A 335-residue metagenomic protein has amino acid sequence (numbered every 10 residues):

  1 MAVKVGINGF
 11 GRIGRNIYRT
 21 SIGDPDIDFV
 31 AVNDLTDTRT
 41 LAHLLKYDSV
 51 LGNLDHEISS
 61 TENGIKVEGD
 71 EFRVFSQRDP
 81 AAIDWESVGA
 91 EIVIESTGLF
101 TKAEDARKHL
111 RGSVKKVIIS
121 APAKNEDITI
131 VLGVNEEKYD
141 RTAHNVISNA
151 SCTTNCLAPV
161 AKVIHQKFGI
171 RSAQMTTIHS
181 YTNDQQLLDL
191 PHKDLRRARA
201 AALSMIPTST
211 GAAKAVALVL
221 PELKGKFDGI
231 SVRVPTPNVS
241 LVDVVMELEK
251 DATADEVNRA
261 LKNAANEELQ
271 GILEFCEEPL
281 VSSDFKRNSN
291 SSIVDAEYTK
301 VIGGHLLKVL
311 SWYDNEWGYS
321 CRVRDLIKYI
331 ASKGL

Functional and structural regions predicted by a protein language model:
M1-A198, V301, D325, K333-G334: N-terminal Rossmann-like NAD(P) cofactor-binding subdomain of oxidoreductases, focused on the glycine-rich
F10, G14, K102, A150-T153 (+9 more regions): Generic structural signal for well-ordered, non-membrane alpha-helical segments in soluble metabolic enzymes
Y18, R107, A158-H165, T176 (+7 more regions): Predominant activation on well-ordered alpha-helical scaffold segments within soluble catalytic domains
L35-D37, P80, A123-K124, S151-T153 (+6 more regions): Glycine-rich beta-alpha junction loops
I65, I130-L132, V146, L188 (+5 more regions): Short clusters of hydrophobic/aromatic residues that line enzyme substrate/ligand-binding pockets
A143-H144, A200-A202, V239-D243, L306-K308: Short, solvent-exposed beta-strand edge segments and adjacent coil->beta transition regions
Q166-P237: Acidic, glycine-rich segments within the central catalytic cores of soluble metabolic enzymes that bind/position
G229, L241, V245-L335: C-terminal active-site/capping subdomain that shapes the small-molecule cofactor and substrate pocket of enzyme
